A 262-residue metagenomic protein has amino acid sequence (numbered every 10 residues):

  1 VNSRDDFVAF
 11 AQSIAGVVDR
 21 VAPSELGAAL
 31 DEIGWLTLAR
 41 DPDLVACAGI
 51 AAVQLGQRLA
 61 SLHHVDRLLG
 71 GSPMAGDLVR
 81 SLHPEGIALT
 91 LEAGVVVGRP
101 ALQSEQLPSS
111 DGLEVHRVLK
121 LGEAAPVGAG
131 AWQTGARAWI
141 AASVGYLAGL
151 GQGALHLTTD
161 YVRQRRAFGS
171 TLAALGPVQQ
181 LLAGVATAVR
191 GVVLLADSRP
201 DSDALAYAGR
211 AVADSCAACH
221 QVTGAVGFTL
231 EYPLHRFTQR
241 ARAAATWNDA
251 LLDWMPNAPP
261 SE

Functional and structural regions predicted by a protein language model:
V1-R58, R137-E262: Alpha-helical interface subdomain recognition
N2, D43, Q57-D160, E262: FAD-binding core of flavoproteins
